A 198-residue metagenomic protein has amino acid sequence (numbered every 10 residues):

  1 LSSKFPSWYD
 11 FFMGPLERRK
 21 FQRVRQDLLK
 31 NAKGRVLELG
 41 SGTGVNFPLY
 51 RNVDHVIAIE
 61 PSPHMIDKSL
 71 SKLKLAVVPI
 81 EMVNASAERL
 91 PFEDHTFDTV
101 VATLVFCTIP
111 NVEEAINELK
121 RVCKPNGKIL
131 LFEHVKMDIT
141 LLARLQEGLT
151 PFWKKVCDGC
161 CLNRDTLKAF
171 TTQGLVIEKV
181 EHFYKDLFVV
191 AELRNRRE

Functional and structural regions predicted by a protein language model:
L1-K33, V45-N46, K68, T150-W153: Conserved class I S-adenosyl-L-methionine
S3, F12-P15, F132-Y184, F188-V190: C-terminal alpha-helical "lid/dimerization" subdomain adjacent to the S-adenosyl-L-methionine
L37-R89: Class I SAM-dependent methyltransferase SAM/SAH-binding core
H55, N126-K128: Short glycine-centered segments of the SAM/dcSAM-binding site in methyltransferase folds
E88-V100: A short acidic, Gly/Pro-enriched loop at the edge of an enzyme's catalytic core that lines a small-molecule cofactor
T99-N111: A short SAM/SAH-binding and catalytic strip from SAM-dependent methyltransferases
E113-P125: A short glycine-rich, Lys/Arg-flanked "PGG" loop and its adjoining helix->strand segment in the class I
V190-E198: C-terminal lobe and adjacent flexible extensions of AdoMet/dcAdoMet transferase-like proteins
